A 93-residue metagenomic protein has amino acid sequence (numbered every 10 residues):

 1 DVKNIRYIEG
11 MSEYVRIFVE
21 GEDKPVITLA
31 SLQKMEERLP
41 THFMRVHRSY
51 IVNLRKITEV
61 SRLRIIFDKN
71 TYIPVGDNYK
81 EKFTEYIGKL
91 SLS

Functional and structural regions predicted by a protein language model:
D1-D68, Y72-V75: Conserved binding/recognition cores within well-folded domains
K3, G21, V75, Y79-S93: Eukaryotic intrinsically disordered, low-complexity regulatory linkers and tails enriched in Ser/Thr/Pro
